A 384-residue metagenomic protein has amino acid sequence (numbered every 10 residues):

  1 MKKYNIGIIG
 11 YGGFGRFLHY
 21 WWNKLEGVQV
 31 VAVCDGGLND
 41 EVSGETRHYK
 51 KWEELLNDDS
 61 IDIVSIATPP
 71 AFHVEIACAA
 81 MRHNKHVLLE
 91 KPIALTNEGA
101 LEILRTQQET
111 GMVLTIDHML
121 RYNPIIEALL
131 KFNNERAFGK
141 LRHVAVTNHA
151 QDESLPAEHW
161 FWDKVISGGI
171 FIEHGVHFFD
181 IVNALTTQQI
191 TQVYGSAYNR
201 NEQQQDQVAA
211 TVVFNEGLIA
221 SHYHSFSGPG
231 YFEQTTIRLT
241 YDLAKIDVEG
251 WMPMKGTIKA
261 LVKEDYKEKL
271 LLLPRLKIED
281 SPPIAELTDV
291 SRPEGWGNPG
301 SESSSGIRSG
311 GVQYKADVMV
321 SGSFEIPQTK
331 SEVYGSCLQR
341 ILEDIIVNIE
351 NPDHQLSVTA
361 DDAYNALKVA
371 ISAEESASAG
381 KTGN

Functional and structural regions predicted by a protein language model:
M1-G44: N-terminal Rossmann-like dinucleotide-binding module
M1-K3, I8, I63-S65, T288-N384: C-terminal helix-rich "cap/oligomerization" subdomain common to oxidoreductases
K2-Y4, M112, G139-R142: Nucleotide donor/acceptor-binding cores
A32, I63, H143: Short, Asp-centered acidic motifs that coordinate Mg2+ and/or phosphate in catalytic or ligand-binding sites
T46-W52: Conserved SAM-binding strand-loop segment of SAM-dependent methyltransferases
D62-R121, R136: Beta-strand-loop-alpha-helix segment that lines the small-molecule cofactor/substrate pocket of alpha/beta enzymes
L120-E202, V208-V212, I219, G380: Predominantly a Rossmann-like dinucleotide-binding segment in NAD(P)-dependent oxidoreductases
E173, D180-N298, Q339-D353, I371-A373: Contiguous beta-strand/loop segments that form the cofactor/metal-binding neighborhood of enzyme cores
